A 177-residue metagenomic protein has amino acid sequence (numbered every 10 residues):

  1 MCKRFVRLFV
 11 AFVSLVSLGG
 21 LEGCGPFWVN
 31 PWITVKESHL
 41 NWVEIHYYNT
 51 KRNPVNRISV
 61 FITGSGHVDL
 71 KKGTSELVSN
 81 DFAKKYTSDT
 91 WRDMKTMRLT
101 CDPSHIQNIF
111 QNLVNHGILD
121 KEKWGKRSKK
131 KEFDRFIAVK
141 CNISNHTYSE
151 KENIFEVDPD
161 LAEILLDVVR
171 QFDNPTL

Functional and structural regions predicted by a protein language model:
M1-F9: Bacterial N-terminal signal peptides that target proteins for export
V10-G19: Bacterial N-terminal signal peptides
C24-R52, N112, L119-L177: Short, well-ordered, aromatic-rich surface patches in folded extracellular/luminal domains
I33-K36, S59-I62, R98-C101, V139-C141: Short, exposed beta-strand/loop patches in secreted or surface proteins that constitute
I45, K51-R92: Glycine-rich catalytic cores of cysteine/serine-nucleophile enzymes that process amide/ester linkages in cell-envelope
G64-G66, K72-T74, L113, I143 (+1 more regions): A mature extracytoplasmic/lumenal domain signature
T74-L119: A short-motif feature that recognizes glycine-rich, charge-decorated loops that bind or process nucleotide phosphates
